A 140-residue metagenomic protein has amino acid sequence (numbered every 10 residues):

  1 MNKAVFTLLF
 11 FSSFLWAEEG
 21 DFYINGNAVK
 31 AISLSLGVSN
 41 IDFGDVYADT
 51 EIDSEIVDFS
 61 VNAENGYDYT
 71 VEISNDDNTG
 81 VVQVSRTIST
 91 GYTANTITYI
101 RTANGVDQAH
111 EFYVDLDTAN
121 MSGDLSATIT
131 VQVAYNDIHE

Functional and structural regions predicted by a protein language model:
M1-K3, E19: N-terminal hydrophobic targeting signals that begin at the initiator methionine
K3-A4, A127: Solvent-exposed, charged interface segments at domain starts and junctions
A4-S13: Sec-dependent N-terminal signal peptides
F11-S12, F59, V84, I88: Intrinsically disordered, low-complexity segments enriched in Ser/Pro/Gly/Ala and basic residues
E18-N78, Y99-E140: N-terminal small/polar-rich segments of proteins
D77-Y92: Short, solvent-exposed loop/linker segments at beta-strand-coil boundaries, enriched for Pro/Gly and Ser/Thr
A94-T98: Short, intrinsically disordered or compositionally biased N-terminal tails of bacterial proteins
